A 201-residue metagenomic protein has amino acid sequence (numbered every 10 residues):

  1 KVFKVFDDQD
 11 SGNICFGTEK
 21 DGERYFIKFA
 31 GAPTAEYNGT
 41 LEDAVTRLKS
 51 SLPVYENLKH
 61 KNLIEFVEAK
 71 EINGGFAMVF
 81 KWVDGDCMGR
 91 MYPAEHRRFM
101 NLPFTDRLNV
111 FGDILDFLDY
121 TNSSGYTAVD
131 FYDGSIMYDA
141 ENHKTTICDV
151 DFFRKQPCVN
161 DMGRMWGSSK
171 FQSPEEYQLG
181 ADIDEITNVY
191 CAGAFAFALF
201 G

Functional and structural regions predicted by a protein language model:
S11-V54: ATP-binding glycine-rich loop module of kinase domains
L58-A69: Conserved HxN/HPN-centered segment at the entrance to the catalytic loop of eukaryotic protein kinase-like domains
N73-C87: Conserved short submotifs of the Hanks-type protein kinase catalytic core that shape the nucleotide-binding pocket
V110-F111: Activation segment signature within eukaryotic-like protein kinase domains
L118-D139: Catalytic-loop of the protein kinase fold
S135-V150: Conserved protein kinase catalytic/activation segment
D161-E176: Conserved activation segment of eukaryotic-like protein kinases, specifically the C-terminal portion of the activation
E175-E185: Conserved end of the kinase activation segment
